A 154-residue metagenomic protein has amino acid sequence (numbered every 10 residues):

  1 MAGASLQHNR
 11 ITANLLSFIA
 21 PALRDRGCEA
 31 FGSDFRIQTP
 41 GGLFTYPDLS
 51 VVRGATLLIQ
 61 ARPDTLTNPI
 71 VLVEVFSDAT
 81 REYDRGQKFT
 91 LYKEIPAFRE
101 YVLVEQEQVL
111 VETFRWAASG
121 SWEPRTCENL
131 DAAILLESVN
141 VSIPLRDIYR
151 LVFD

Functional and structural regions predicted by a protein language model:
M1-D154: Gly/Pro/Ser/Thr-rich low-complexity, intrinsically disordered segments predominantly at protein N-termini
